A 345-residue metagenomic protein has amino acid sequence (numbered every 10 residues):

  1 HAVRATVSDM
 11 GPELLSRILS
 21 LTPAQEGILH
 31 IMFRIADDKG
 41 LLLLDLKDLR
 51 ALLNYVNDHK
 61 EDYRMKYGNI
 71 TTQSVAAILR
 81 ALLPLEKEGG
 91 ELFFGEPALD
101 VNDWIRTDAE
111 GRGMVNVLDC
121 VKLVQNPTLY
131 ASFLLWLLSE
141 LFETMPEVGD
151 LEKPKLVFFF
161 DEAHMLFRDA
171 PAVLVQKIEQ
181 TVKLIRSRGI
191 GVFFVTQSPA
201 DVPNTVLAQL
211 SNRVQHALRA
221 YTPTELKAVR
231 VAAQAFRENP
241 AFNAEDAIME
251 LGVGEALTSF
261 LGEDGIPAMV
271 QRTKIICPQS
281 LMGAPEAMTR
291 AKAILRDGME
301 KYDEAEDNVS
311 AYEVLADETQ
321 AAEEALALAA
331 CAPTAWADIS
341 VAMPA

Functional and structural regions predicted by a protein language model:
H1-Q180, E250-L251, A311: P-loop NTPase motor domains
A2, V124-P127, M165-R168, A200-P203 (+3 more regions): Flexible loop/turn segments at secondary-structure boundaries
A2-A5, V214, E250-P344: Conserved P-loop NTPase motor module
S16-A24, R34-L41, N54-E61, L83-E91 (+10 more regions): Non-catalytic alpha-helical coupling and interface elements of nucleotide-dependent molecular machines and regulators
Y63-N69, A172-Q176, A208-R213, R230-V231 (+1 more regions): Short secondary-structure boundary/capping segments
A81-P84, N116-D119, V157-F159, F193-F194 (+3 more regions): Structured core elements
Q125, D169-V173, A217-A220, A232 (+2 more regions): Short, contiguous acidic/charged loop-to-helix segments that flank catalytic cores in large enzymes
Q180-D264: Conserved ATP-driven motor cores of ASCE-family P-loop NTPases powering translocation/secretion/packaging/pilus
